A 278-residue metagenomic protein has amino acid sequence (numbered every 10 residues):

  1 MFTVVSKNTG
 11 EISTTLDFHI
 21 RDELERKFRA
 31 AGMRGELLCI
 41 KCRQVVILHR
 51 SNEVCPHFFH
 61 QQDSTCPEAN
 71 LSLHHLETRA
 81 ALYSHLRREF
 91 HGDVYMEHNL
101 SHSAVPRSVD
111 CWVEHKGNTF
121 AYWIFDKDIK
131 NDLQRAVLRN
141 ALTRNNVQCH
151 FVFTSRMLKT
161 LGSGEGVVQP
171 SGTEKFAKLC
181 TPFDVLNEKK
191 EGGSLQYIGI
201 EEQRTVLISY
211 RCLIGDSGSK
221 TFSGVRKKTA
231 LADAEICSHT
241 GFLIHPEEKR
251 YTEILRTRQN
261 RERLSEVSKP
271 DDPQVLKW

Functional and structural regions predicted by a protein language model:
M1-A81: N-terminal cysteine/histidine-rich coordination modules
F2, S13, L161-W278: Non-catalytic C-terminal interaction segments of nucleic acid-processing enzymes
I12, S101-A104, L158: A short acidic, often aromatic-flanked loop/helix-cap motif at beta-alpha or helix-coil junctions that lines enzyme
K27-A31, H85-W123, I129-K130, Q134: Active-site metal-binding core of divalent-cation-utilizing nuclease and nuclease-like domains
V46, L82-F90, L142: Hydrophobic, Leu/Ile/Phe/Ala-enriched alpha-helical segments that form helix-helix packing faces
D126-F153: Mg2+/Mn2+-dependent nuclease catalytic core
F153-K159: Short beta-alpha junction loops
